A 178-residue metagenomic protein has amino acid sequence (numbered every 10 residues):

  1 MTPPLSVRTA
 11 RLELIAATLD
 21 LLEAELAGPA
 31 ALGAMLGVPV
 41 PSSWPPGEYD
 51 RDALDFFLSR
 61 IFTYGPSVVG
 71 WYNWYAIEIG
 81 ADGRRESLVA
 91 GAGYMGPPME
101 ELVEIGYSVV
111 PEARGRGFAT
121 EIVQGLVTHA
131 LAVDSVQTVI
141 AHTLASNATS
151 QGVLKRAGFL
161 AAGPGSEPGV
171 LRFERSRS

Functional and structural regions predicted by a protein language model:
M1-E104, S108-E112, G125-V133, L144-S146 (+1 more regions): GNAT-family acyltransferases
G117-T120: Glycine-rich acyl-CoA binding loop
A141-Q151: Conserved beta-strand-loop-alpha-helix junction that forms the acyl-donor binding cleft
L154: Conserved active-site tyrosine of GNAT-family acetyltransferases
A157: Surface-exposed, gly/pro-biased binding rims or lids
